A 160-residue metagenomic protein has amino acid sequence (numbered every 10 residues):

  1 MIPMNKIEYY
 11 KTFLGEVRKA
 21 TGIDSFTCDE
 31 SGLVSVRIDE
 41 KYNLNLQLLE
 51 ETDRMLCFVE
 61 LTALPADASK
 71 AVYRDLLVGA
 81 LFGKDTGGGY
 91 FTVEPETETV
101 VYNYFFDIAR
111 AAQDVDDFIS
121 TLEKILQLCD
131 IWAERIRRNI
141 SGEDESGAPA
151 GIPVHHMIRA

Functional and structural regions predicted by a protein language model:
M1-N45: Charge-rich, low-complexity N-terminal segments
K6, F13, V17, S69-V78 (+1 more regions): Short, Φ-rich (hydrophobic/aromatic) sequence segments
V34, D53-M55, E98-V100: Hydrophobic residues embedded in beta-strands of well-ordered beta-sheets
E40-Y42, L61-A63, I108-R110: Beta-strand elements of well-folded, non-transmembrane domains
N45-A63: A short acidic-to-branched-hydrophobic micro-motif
E60-N103: Short, internal acidic amphipathic alpha-helical interface segments that mediate docking to partner proteins
D75-F82, F106-I140: Ampiphathic alpha-helical segments that act as solvent-exposed interaction surfaces
R137-A160: Short, highly charged C-terminal tails/helix-capping segments
